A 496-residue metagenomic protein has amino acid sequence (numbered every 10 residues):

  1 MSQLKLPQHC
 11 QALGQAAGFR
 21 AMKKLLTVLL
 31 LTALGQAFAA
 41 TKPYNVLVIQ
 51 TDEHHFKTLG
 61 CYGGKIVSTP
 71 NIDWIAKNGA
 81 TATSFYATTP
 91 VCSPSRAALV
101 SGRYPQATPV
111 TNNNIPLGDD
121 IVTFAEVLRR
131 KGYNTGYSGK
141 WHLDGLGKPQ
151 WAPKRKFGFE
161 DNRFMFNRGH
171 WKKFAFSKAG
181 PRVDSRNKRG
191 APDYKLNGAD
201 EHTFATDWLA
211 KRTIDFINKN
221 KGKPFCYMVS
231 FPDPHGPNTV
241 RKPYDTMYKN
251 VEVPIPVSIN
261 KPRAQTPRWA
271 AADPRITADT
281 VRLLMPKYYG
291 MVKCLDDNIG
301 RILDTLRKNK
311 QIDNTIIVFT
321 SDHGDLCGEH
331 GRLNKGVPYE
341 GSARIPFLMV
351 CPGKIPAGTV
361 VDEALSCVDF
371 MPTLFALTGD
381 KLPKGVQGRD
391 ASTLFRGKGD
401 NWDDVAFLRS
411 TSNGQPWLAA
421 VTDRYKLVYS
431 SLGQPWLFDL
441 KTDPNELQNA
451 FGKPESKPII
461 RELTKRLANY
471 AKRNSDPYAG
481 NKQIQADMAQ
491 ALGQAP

Functional and structural regions predicted by a protein language model:
S2, R20-L25: Positively charged n-region of N-terminal signal peptides that target proteins for export
L13-A21: Short, Lys/Arg-enriched N-terminal segments with co-localized hydrophobic residues within the first ~10-30 amino acids
K23, L29-L30, F38-S430, P435 (+4 more regions): Formylglycine-dependent sulfatase
K472-S475: Short arginine-rich
